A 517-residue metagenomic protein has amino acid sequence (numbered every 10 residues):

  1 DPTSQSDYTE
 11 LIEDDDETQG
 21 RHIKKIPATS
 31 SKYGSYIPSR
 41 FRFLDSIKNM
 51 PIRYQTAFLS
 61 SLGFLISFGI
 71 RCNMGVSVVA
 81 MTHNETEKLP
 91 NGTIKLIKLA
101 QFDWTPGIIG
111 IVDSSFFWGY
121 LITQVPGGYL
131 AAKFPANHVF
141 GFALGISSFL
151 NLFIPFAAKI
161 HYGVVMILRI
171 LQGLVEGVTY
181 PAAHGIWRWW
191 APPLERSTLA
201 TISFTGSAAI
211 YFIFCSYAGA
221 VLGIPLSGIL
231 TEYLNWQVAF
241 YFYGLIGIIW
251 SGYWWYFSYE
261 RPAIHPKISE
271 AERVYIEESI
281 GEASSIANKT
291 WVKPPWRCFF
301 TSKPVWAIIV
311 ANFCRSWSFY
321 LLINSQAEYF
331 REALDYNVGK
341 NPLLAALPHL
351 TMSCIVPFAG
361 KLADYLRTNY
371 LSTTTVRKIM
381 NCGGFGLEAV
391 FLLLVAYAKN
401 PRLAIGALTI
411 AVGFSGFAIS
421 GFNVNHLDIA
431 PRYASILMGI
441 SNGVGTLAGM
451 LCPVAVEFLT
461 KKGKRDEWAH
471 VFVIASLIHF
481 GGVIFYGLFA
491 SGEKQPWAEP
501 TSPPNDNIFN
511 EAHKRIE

Functional and structural regions predicted by a protein language model:
D1-V79, E87-D103: Cytosolic juxtamembrane N-terminal segment immediately preceding the first transmembrane helix of multi-pass
K32-P51, I94-G107, P266-L321, T368-K378 (+3 more regions): Flexible cytoplasmic loops linking transmembrane helices in multi-pass membrane transporters
R71-G75, V79, R297-P357, A418-N423 (+1 more regions): Extracytoplasmic gate region of multi-pass secondary transporters
L121-G163: Conserved MFS/SLC helix-loop-helix module at the cytosolic interface between two early adjacent transmembrane helices
G145-K159, C382-K399: C-terminal ends and interior cores of transmembrane alpha-helices in multi-pass membrane transporters/permeases
F156-L168, L371, L394-A407: Helix-loop junctions at membrane interfaces in 12-TM secondary transporters
T179, E195-Y233, V238-W250, P348-V356 (+1 more regions): Glycine-rich segments within core transmembrane alpha-helices of 12-TM secondary carriers
R196-T198, T205, T231-T301, A307 (+1 more regions): Central mid-sequence intracellular linker of multi-pass
